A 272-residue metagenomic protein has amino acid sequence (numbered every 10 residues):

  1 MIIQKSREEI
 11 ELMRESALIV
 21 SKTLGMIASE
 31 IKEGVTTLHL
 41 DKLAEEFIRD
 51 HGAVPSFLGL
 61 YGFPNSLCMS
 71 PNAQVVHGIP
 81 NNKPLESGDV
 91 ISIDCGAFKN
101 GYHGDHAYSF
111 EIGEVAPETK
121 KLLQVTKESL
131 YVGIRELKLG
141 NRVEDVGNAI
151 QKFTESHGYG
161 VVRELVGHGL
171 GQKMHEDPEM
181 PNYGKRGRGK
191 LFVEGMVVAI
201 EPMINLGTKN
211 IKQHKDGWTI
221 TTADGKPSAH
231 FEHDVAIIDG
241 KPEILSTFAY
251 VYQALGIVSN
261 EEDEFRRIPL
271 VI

Functional and structural regions predicted by a protein language model:
M1-I272: Active-site neighborhoods and metal-handling regions in enzymes and metal-associated proteins
